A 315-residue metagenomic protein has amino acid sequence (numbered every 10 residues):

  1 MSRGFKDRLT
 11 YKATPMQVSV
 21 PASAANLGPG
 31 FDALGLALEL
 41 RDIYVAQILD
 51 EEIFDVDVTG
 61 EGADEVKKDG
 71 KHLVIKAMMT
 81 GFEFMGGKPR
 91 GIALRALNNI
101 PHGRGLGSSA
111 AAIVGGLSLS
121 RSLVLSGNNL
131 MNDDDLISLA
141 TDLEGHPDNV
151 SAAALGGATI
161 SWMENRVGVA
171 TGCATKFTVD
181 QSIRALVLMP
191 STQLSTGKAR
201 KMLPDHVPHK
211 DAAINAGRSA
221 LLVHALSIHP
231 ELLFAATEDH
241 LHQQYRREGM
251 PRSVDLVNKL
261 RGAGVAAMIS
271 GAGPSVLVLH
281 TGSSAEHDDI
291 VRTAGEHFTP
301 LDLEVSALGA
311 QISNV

Functional and structural regions predicted by a protein language model:
S2-R104, S122-L130, V305-V315: ATP-binding N-lobe of GHMP and related small-molecule kinases
L40, L106-N129, A154-T159, E164: DPxDG-like acidic metal-binding loop motif
Q47, A153-L155, T159-N165, S227 (+2 more regions): Short beta-strand-to-turn element immediately C-terminal to the catalytic PLP-Schiff-base lysine in fold type I
R90-A93, I113, L119-V150: Contiguous, small/hydrophobic- and glycine-enriched helical/loop subdomains that border and often "cap" functional
M131-I183, V254, A267-I269, G273: Alpha/beta catalytic cores of group-transfer enzymes, especially the acyltransferase/condensing modules of polyketide
D180-A263: Acyltransferase
A225-V315: Glycine-rich, charge-dense phosphate/pyrophosphate-binding loop(s) and the adjacent flexible "lid"/catalytic subdomain
